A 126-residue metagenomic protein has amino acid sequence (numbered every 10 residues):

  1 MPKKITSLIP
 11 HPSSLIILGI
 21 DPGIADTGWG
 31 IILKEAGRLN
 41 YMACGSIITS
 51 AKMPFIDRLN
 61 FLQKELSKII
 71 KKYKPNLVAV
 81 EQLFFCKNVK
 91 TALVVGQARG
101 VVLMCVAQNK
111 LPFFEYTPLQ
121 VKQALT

Functional and structural regions predicted by a protein language model:
M1-L8, S14-T126: Phosphate- and other anionic-substrate recognition elements at nucleic-acid/protein interfaces
